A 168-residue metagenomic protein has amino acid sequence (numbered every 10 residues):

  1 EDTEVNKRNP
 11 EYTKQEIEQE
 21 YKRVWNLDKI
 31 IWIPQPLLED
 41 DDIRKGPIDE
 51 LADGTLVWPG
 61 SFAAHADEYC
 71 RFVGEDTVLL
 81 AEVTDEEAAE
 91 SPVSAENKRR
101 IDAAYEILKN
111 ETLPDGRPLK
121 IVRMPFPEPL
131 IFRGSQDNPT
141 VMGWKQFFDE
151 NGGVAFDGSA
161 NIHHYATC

Functional and structural regions predicted by a protein language model:
E1-C168: Histidine/cysteine-enriched polar flanking segments
